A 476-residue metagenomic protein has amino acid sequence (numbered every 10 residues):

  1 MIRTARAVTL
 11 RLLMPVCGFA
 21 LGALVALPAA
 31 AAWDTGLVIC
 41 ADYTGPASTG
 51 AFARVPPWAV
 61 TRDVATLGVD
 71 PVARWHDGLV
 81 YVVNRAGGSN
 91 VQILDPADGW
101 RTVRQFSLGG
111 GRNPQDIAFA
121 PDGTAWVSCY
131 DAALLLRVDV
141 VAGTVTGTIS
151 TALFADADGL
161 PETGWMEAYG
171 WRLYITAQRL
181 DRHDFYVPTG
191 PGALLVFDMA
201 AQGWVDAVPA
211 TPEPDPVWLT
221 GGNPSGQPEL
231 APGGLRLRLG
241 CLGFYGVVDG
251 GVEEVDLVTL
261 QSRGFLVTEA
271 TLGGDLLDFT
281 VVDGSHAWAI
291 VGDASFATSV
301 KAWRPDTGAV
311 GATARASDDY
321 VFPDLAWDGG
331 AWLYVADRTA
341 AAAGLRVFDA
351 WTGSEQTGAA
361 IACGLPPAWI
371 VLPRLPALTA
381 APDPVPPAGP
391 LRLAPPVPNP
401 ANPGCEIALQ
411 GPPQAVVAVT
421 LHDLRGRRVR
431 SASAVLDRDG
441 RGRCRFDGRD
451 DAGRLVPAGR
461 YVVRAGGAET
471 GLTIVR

Functional and structural regions predicted by a protein language model:
G36-C40, L79-V83, T124-V127, L173-I175 (+3 more regions): Conserved beta-propeller blade signature
Y43, A86, D131, R179-L180 (+3 more regions): Residue-level signature of beta-propeller blades and closely related beta-rich strand-turn architectures in secreted
V55-W58, D95-G99, D139-T144, D198-Q202 (+3 more regions): Short loop/turn segments that connect beta-strands within beta-propeller blades
P57-A65, W100-L108, T144-D156, G203-L219 (+3 more regions): A short beta-strand motif characteristic of beta-propeller blades
L67-G78, R112-F119, D158-M166, P216-L230 (+3 more regions): Repeated scaffold domains used in trafficking and secretory/extracellular systems, primarily beta-propellers
T176-G192, L239-D249: Short, conserved, GDST-rich strand-edge loop motifs in beta-rich repeat architectures
D383-P412, L421-R427, A458, T470-R476: Surface-exposed, proline-anchored Ser/Thr-rich loop/turn motifs
G404-C405, S431, L436, R445 (+2 more regions): C-terminal tail/sorting-segment detector
